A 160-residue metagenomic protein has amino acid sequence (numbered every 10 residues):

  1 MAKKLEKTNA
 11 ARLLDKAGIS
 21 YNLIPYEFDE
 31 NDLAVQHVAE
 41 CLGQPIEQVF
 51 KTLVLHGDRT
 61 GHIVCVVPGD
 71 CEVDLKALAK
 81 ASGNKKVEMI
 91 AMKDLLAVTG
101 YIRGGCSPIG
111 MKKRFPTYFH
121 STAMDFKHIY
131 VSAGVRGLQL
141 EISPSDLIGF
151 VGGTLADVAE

Functional and structural regions predicted by a protein language model:
M1-E160: Extended, low-hydrophobicity, polar/charged segments
